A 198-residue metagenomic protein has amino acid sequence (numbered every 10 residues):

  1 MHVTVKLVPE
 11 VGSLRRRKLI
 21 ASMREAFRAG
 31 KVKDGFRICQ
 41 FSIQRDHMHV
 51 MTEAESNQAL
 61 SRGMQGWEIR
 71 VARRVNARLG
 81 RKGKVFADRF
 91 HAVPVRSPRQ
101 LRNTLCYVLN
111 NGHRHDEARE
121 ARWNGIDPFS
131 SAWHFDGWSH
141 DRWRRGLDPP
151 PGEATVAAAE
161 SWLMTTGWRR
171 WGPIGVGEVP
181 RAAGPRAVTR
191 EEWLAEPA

Functional and structural regions predicted by a protein language model:
M1, V5-D46, E53-A198: Short Pro-Cys-Gly-centered "Cys-loop" motif that presents a nucleophilic cysteine in a tight turn
